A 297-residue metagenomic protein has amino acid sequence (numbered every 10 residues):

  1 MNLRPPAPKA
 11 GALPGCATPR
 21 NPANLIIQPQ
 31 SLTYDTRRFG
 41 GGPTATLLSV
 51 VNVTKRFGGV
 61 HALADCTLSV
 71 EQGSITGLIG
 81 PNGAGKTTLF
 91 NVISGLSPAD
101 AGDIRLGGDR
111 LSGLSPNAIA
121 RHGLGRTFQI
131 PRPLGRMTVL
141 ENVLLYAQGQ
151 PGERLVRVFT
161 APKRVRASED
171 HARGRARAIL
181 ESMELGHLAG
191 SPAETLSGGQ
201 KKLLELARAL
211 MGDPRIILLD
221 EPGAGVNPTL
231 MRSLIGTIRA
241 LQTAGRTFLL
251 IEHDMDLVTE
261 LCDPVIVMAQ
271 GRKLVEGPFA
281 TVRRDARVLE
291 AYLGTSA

Functional and structural regions predicted by a protein language model:
A45, L155-S191, G236-R239: Conserved ABC ATPase "signature" region
I79-P81: The feature captures the beta-strand-to-loop junction immediately N-terminal to the Walker
S94: Helix-to-loop junction immediately C-terminal to a conserved catalytic motif
G102-L111, R121-H122: Conserved ABC transporter NBD signature motif
I217-E221: Catalytic Walker B motif of ABC-type/P-loop ATPase nucleotide-binding domains
V258-E260: A short, surface-exposed alpha-helical micro-motif characterized by mixed small hydrophobic and charged/polar residues
